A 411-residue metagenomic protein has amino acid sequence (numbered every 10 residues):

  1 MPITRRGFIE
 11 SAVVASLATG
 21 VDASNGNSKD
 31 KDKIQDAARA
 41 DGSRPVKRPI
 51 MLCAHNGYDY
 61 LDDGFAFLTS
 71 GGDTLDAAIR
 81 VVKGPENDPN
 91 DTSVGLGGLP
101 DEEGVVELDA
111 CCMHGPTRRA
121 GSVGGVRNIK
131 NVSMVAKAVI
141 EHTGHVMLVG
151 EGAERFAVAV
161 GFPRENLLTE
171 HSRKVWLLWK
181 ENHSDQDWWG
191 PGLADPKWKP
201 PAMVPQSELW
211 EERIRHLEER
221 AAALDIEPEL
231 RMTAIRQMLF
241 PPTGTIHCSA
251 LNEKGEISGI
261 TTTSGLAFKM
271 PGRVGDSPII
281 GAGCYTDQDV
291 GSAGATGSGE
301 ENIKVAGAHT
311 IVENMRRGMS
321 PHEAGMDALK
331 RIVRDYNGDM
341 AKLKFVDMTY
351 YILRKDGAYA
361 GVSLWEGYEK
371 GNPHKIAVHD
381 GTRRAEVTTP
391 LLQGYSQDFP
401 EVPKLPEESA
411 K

Functional and structural regions predicted by a protein language model:
P2-I3, E10-V13, L17, K33-K411: Alpha/propeptide regions of enzymes that mature by internal proteolysis
V21-Q35: Signal peptide processing junction and immediate N-terminal pro/mature segment of secreted/exported proteins
